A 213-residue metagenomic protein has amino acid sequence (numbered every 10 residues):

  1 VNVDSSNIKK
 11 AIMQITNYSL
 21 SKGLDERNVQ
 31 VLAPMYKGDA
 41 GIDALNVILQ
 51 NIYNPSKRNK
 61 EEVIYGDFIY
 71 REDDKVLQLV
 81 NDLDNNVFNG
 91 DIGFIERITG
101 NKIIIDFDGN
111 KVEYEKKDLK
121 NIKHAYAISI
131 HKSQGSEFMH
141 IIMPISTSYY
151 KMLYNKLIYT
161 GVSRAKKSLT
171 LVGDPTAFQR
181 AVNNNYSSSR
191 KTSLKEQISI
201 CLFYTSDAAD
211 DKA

Functional and structural regions predicted by a protein language model:
V1-N85: Conserved helicase motor core of P-loop NTPases
N89-L202: C-terminal accessory regions
F203-A209: Conserved small/polar residues in nucleotide/adenosyl-binding loops
